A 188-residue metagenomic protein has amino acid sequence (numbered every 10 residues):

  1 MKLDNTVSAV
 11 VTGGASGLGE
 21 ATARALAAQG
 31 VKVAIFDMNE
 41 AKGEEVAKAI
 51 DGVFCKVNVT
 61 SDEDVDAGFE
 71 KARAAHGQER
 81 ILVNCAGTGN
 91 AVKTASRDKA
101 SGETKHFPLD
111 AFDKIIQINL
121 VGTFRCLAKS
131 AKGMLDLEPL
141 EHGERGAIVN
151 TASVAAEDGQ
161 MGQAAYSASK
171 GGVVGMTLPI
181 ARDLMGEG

Functional and structural regions predicted by a protein language model:
K2-V33, I180: Canonical Rossmann dinucleotide-binding motif of NAD(H)/NADP(H)-dependent dehydrogenases/reductases, specifically
E40-A41, V57-E70, L109: The beta1-alpha1 cofactor-binding region of Rossmann-like NAD(H)/NADP(H)-dependent oxidoreductases
K93-D113: Substrate-binding pocket helix/loop in short-chain dehydrogenase/reductase
L127, S169, T177: Active-site helix of classical SDR
K132, R182-G186: Alpha-helical segment proximal to the catalytic Tyr-Lys
S153: Residue(s) in the substrate-gating loop at a strand-loop-helix junction that position the organic substrate next
D158-A164, G186: Active-site loop immediately N-terminal to the catalytic Tyr-X3-Lys motif of short-chain dehydrogenase/reductase
